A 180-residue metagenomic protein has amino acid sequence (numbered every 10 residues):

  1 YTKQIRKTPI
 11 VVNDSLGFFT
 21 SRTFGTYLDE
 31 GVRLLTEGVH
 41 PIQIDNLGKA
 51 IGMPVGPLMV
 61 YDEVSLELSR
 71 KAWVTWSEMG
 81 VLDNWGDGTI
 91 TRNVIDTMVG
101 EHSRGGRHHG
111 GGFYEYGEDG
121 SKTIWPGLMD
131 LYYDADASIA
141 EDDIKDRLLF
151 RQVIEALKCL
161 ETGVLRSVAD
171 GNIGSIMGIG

Functional and structural regions predicted by a protein language model:
Y1-G180: N-terminal glycine-rich phosphate-binding loop for ADP-containing cofactors
